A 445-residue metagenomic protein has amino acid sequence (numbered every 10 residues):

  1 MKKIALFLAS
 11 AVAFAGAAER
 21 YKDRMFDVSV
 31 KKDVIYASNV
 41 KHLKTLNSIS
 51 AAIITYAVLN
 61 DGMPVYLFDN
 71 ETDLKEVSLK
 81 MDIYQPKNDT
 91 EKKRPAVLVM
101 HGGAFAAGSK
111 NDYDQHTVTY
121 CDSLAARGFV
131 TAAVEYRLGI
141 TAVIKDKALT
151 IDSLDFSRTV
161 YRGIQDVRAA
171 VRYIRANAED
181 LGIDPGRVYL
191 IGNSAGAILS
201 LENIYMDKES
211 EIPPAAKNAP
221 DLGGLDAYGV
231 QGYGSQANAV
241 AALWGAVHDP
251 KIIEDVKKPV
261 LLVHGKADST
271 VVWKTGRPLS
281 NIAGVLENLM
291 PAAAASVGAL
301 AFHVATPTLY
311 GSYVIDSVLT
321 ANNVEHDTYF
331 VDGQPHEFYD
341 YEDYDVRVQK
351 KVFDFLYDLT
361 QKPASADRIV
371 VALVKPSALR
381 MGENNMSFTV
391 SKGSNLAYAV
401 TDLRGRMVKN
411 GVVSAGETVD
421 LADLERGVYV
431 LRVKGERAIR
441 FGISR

Functional and structural regions predicted by a protein language model:
E19-K92: N-terminal cap/lid segment of alpha/beta-hydrolase-fold proteins
D89-R94, M100-I144, H248-P250, S269-W273: Short substrate-entry loop that stabilizes the transition state in hydrolases
Q165, A169-V256: Primarily recognizes the serine-hydrolase "nucleophile elbow" in alpha/beta-hydrolase and SGNH/GDSL folds
N218-N322: The feature captures the conserved acid-bearing segment of alpha/beta-hydrolase catalytic domains
S296-A299, H303-S365: C-terminal catalytic histidine-bearing segment of alpha/beta-hydrolase fold enzymes
I369-A399, T418-D423: Glycine-centered coil/turn sites that cap beta-strands in beta-rich domains
V370-A372, R426-R445: C-terminal tail/sorting-segment detector
V400-V408, Y429: Short, glycine-anchored, charge-dense loop/turn motifs used at functional sites
